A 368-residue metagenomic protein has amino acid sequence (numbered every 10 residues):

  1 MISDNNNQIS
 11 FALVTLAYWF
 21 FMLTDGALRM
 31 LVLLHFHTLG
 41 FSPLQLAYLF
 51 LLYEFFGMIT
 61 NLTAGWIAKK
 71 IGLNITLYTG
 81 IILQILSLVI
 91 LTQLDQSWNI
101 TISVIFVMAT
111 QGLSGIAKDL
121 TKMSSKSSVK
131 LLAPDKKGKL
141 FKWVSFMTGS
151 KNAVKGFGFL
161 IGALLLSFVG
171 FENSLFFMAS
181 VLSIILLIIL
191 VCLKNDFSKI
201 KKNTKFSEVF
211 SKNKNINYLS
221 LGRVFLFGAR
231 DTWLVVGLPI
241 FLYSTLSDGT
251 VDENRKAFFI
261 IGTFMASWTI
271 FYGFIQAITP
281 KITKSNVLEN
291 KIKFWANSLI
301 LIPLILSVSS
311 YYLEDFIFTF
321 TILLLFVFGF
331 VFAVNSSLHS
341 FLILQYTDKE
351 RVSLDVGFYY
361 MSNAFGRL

Functional and structural regions predicted by a protein language model:
I2-F56, N217-M265: Helix-loop boundary and gating motifs at the non-cytosolic
G57-I59, I261-S285, L299-I302: Transmembrane alpha-helices of Major Facilitator/SLC transporters
I59-Q96: Conserved MFS/SLC helix-loop-helix module at the cytosolic interface between two early adjacent transmembrane helices
K70-I82, T283-I300: Cytoplasmic membrane-interface "Motif A"-like loop-to-helix N-cap segments of 12-TM Major Facilitator Superfamily
I82-I100, S298-E314: C-terminal ends and interior cores of transmembrane alpha-helices in multi-pass membrane transporters/permeases
T110-K151: Cytoplasmic helix-loop-helix junction between adjacent transmembrane helices in 12-TM secondary transporters
E289-S336: C-terminal transmembrane helical hairpin of 12-TM major facilitator-type secondary transporters
T347-L368: A late C-terminal transmembrane helix in Major Facilitator Superfamily
